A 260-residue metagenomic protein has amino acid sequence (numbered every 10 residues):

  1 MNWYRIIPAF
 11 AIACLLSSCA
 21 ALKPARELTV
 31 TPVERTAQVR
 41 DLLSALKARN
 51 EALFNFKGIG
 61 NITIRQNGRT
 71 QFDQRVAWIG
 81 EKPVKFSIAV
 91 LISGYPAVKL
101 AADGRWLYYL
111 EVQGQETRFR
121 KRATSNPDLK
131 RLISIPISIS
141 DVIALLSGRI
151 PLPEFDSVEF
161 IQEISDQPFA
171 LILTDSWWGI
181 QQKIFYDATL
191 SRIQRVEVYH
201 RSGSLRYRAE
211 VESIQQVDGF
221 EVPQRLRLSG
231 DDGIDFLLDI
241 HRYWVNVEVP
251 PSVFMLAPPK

Functional and structural regions predicted by a protein language model:
M1-C19: Sec-dependent bacterial lipoprotein signal peptides
C19-D73, P258-K260: N-terminal leader/targeting segments and the immediate start of mature chains
A20, V158-P259: Gly/Pro-enriched, hydrophobic low-complexity segments that function as extracytoplasmic propeptides/linkers
K23, E81-S140: An acidic-aromatic
R40, E111-Q181, P259: Flexible, processing/modification-adjacent segments and terminal tails in exported/periplasmic/extracellular proteins
A48-F56, N67-Q71, I79-V84, L100 (+2 more regions): Edge/loop elements at the starts and ends of beta-strands within beta-rich repeat scaffolds
G58, F86-I88, L107, V142 (+2 more regions): Buried hydrophobic packing residues in well-ordered domains
N61-N67, S93-Y95, E163, Q216 (+1 more regions): Hydrophobic lipid-interacting interfaces of membrane-associated proteins
